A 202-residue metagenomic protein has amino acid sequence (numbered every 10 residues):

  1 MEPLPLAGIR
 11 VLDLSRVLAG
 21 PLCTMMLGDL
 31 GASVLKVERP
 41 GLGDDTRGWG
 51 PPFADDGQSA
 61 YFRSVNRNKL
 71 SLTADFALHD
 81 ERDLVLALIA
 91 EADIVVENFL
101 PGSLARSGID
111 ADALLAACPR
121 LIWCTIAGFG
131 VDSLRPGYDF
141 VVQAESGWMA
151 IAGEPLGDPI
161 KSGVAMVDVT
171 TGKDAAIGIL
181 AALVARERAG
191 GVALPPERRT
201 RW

Functional and structural regions predicted by a protein language model:
M1-L194: N-terminal helix-loop segment corresponding to the beta1-alpha1 unit of nucleotide/adenylate-binding folds
V192-W202: Beta-strand segments within the central parallel beta-sheet cores of soluble alpha/beta enzyme folds
